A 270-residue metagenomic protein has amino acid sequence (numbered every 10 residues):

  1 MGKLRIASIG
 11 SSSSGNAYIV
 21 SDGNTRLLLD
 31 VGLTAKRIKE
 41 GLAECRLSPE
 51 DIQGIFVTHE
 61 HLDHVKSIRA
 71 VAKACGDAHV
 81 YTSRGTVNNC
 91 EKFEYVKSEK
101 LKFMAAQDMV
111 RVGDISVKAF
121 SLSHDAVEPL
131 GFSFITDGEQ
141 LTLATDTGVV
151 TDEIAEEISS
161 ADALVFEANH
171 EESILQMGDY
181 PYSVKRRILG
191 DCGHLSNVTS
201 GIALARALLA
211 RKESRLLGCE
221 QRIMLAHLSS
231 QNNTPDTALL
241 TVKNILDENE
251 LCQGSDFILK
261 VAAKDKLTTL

Functional and structural regions predicted by a protein language model:
M1-C45, L130-D146, A163: Conserved beta-strand hairpin/beta-sheet module of binuclear metal-dependent hydrolase folds, prominently
A7-A17, G54, T58-I68, V117-A119: Structured catalytic core of nucleotide-sugar glycosyltransferases
L29-G32, I52-E60, Y81-R84, T142-T145 (+3 more regions): Active-site neighborhood of phospho(di)ester-bond hydrolases with catalytic His/Asp-centered motifs
A35-T82: Active-site metal-binding motif and surrounding structural segment of the metallo-beta-lactamase
I52, S98, A161-D162: Short, well-ordered alpha-helix to beta-strand connector turns
R84-G138: Metallo-beta-lactamase
D108, D114-A119, S123-H124, D137-E139 (+2 more regions): Conserved catalytic scaffold of divalent metal-dependent phosphoesterases
E153-F257: Cap/insert and terminal regions of metallo-dependent hydrolase folds
